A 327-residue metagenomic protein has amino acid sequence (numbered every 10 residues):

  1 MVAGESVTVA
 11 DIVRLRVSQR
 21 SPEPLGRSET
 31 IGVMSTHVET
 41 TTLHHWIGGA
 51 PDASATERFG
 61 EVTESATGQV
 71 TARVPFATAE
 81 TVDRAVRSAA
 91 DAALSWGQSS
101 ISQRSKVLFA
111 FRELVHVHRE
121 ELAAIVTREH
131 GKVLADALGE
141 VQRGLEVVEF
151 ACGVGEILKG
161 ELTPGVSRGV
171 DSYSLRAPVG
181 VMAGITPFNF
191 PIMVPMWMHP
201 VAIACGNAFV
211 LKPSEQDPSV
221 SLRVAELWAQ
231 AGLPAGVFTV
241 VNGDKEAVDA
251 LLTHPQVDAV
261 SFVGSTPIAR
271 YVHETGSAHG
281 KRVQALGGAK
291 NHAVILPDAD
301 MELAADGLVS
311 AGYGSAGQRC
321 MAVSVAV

Functional and structural regions predicted by a protein language model:
T8, I12, S18-R73, K106 (+3 more regions): Terminal low-complexity tails and localization/encapsulation signals of metabolic enzymes
P22, E161-A235: Conserved small-residue-rich beta-alpha loop and adjacent elements that most often cradle the phosphate/pyrophosphate
G68, R104, V126, V148 (+4 more regions): Residue-level signal for inorganic ion chemistry
Q69-L158: Glycine-rich loop-to-alpha-helix module at the N-terminal edge of alpha/beta enzyme cores
D171-S172, V240-D258: A structured beta-alpha segment of the ubiquitous adenosine-cofactor-binding alpha/beta core
P200, A259-V263: Periplasmic-binding protein-like
N207, K212-S214, N242, V263 (+1 more regions): Short beta->alpha connector loops at strand-helix junctions that form conserved, small/polar/Pro-enriched
P267-V327: ALDH superfamily catalytic-core signature
